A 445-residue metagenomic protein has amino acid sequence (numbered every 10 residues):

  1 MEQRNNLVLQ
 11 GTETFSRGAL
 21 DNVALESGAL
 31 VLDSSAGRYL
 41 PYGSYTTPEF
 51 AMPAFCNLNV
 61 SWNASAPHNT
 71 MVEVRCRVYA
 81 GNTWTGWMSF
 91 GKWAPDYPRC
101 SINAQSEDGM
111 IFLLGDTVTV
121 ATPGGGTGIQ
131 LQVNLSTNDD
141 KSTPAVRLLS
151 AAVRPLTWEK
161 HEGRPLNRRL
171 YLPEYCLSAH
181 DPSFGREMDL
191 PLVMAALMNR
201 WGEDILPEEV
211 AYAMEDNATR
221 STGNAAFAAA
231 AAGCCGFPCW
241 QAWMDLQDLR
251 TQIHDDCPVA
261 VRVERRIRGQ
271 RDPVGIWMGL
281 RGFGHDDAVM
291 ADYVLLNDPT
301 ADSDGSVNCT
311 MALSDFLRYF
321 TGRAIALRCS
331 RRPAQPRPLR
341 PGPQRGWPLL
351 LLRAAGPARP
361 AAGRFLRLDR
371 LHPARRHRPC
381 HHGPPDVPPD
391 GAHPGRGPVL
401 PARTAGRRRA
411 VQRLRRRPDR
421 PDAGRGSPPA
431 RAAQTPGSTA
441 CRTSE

Functional and structural regions predicted by a protein language model:
M1, R38-P41: N-terminal/edge-of-domain interface segments
Q3-A19, A24, A29, F50-P53 (+5 more regions): Noncatalytic regulatory segments and standalone regulatory/sensor domains
Q10, T14-S16, P41-C56, A64-R147: Beta-sandwich interaction modules
E13, R17-L25, L30, L249-Q252 (+5 more regions): Short, exposed beta-strand/loop patches in secreted or surface proteins that constitute
R38, D204, E209-P343: Conserved active-site-adjacent core of cysteine acyl-enzyme catalytic domains
G126-G128, N134-R220, G395, R407: Active-site-adjacent structural segments surrounding the nucleophilic cysteine of cysteine proteases and isopeptidases
R331-R332, R337-W347, R353-P398, R403-R409 (+2 more regions): Low-complexity basic/metal-binding stretches
